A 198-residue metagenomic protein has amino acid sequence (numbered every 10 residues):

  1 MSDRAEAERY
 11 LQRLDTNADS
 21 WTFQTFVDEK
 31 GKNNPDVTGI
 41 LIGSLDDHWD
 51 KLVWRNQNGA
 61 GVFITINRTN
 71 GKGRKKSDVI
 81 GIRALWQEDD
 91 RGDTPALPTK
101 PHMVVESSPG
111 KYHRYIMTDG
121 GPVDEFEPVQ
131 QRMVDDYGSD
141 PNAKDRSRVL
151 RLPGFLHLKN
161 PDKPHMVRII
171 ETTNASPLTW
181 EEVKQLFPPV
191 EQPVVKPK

Functional and structural regions predicted by a protein language model:
M1, I42, S108, T118-G120: Conserved aromatic
M1-R83: DNA replication initiation on ssDNA origins
D3-E8, Q12-D15, D19, E29 (+6 more regions): Glutamate identity and glutamate-enriched acidic tracts
L11, V27, H113-I116, G138: Compositionally biased, intrinsically disordered low-complexity regions enriched in proline and serine
L52, Q57, F63-T99, T118-K198: DNA replication initiation modules
V104-H113, L150: Short, conserved phosphate-binding/catalytic loop or strand-edge motifs used in phosphoryl-/nucleotidyl-transfer
